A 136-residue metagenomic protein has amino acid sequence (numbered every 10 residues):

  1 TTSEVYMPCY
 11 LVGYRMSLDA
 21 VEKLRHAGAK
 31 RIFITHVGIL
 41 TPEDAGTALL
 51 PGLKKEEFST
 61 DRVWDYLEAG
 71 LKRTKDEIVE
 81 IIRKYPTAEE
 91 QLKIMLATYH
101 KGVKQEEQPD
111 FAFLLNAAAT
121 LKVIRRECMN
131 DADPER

Functional and structural regions predicted by a protein language model:
T1-E43: Metallo-beta-lactamase
V12, F58, P86-E90: Short coil/turn linker and secondary-structure boundary residues
S17-A20, T74, T120: Alpha-helical packing segments of well-folded alpha/beta enzyme cores
E43-A69: Histidine/acidic-residue-rich catalytic or RNA/ligand-binding cores of hydrolases and nuclease-related proteins
A69-K72, D76: Short, low-complexity, polybasic intrinsically disordered segments
E77-R136: C-terminal regulatory/interaction regions
